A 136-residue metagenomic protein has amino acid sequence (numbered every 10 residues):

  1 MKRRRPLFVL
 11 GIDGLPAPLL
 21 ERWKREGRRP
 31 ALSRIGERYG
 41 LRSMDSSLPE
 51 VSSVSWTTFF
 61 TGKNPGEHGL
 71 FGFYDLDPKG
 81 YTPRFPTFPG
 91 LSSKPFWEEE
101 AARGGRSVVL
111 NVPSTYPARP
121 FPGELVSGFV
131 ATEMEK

Functional and structural regions predicted by a protein language model:
M1, R34, D45-S46, Y81-P89: Asp/Glu-centered strand-loop micro-motifs enriched in Gly/Pro and often flanked by an aromatic residue
M1-R5, R22-R25, E133-K136: N-terminal secretory/membrane-targeting segments
R4-E21, I35, F59, E100: Beta-strand elements within well-structured catalytic alpha/beta cores of enzymes that handle phosphate/sulfate esters
L10, L15, G27-P30, V54 (+1 more regions): Generic recognition of stable, solvent-exposed alpha-helical segments in well-folded globular domains
I12-L15, R25, G40, S46-P49 (+2 more regions): An acidic- and aromatic-residue-enriched active-site/binding cleft used to recognize and process polar
G14-P18, E37-S43, V51-S55, F73-F85: Glycine-/proline-rich flexible loop or hinge segments
E21-F59, K63, R106-V108: Short, structured active-site-proximal loop/turn typified by the sulfatase FGly-forming signature C/S-X-P-X-R
K63-K136: His/Asp/Glu-rich, glycine-adjacent segments that coordinate divalent cations and/or stabilize oxyanion chemistry on
